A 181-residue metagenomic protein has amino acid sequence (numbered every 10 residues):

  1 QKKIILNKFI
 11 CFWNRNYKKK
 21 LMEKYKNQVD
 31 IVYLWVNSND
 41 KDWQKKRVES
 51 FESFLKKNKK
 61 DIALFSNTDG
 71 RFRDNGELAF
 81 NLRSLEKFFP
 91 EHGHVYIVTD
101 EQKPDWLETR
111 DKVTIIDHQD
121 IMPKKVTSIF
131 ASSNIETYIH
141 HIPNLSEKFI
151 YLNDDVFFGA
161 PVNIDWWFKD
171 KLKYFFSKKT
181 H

Functional and structural regions predicted by a protein language model:
Q1-S50: Juxtamembrane luminal stem/stalk of type II transmembrane Golgi/ER carbohydrate-processing enzymes
S38-R71, S177: A solvent-exposed, charged loop/short amphipathic helix patch at secondary-structure junctions
N39-K41, D100-W106: A conserved acidic beta->alpha catalytic loop
D69, R73, K103-N144: Active-site-proximal specificity loops/subdomain of glycosyltransferases
S84-H92: Short, acidic, metal-binding catalytic loop of nucleotide-sugar glycosyltransferases
H92-Q102: Short beta-strand/loop segment that forms part of the nucleotide-sugar
E147-F157: Short beta-strand-to-loop acidic/aromatic patch adjacent to the donor-nucleotide binding site
P161-H181: Conserved donor-nucleotide/metal-binding helix-loop-beta segment in metal-dependent transferases, i.e., the alpha-helix
